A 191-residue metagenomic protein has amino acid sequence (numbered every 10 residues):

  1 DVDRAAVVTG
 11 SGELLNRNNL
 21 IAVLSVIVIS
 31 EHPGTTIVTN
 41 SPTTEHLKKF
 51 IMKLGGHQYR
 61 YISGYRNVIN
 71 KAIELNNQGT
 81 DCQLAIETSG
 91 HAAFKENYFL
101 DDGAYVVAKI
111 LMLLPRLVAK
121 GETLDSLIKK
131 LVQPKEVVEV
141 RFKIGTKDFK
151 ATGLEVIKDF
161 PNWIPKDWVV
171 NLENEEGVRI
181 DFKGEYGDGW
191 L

Functional and structural regions predicted by a protein language model:
D1-D3, N18, N40, D101-D102: Acidic side chains
D1-R4, S89-H91: Short glycine-rich anion-binding loops that position phosphate/pyrophosphate groups of nucleotides and phosphorylated
D3-L20, L47-K48: Short Gly/Thr/Asp-enriched flexible loops that form oxyanion-binding sites at enzyme active sites
S11, H32-L191: Phosphate-binding and adjacent anionic-ligand microenvironments
N18-L24, V107: Alpha-helical metal-binding/catalytic segments enriched in His/Glu/Asp
S25-E31: Short, basic/hydrophobic alpha-helical segments
